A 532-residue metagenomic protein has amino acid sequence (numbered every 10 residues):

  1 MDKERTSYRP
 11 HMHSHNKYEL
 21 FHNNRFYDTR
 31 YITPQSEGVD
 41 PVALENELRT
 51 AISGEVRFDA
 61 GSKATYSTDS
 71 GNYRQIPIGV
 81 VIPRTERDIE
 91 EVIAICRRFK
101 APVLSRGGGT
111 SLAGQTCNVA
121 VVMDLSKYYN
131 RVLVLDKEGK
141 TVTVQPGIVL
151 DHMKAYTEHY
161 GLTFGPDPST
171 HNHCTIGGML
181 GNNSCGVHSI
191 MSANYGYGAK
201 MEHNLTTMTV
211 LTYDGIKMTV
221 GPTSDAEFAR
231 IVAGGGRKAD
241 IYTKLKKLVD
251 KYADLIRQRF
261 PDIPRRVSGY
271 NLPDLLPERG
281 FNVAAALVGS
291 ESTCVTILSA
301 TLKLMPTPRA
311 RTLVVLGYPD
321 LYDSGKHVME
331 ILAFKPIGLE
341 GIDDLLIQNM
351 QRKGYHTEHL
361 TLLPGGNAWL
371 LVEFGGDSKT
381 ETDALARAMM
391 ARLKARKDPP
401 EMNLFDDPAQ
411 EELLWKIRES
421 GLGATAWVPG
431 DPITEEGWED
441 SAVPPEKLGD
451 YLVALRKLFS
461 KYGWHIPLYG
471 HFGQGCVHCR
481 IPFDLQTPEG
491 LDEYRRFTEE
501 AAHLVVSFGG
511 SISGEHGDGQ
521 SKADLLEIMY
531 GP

Functional and structural regions predicted by a protein language model:
D2-R98, G108-K140, S169, T293 (+4 more regions): N-terminal flexible segment immediately upstream of the FAD-binding catalytic core in FAD-dependent oxidoreductases
R57-Y66, D274-G280, A284-R496, A502-L504 (+2 more regions): C-terminal substrate-recognition/cap domain of FAD-linked oxidoreductases
I89-V103, T157-C174, G178, V267-L287 (+3 more regions): Short, hydrophobic/aliphatic alpha-helical segments
R131-L135, T141-V328: FAD-binding subdomain of flavoenzyme oxidoreductases
T175, N182-N183, Y494, E515 (+1 more regions): Glycine-rich anion/phosphate-binding loop at the beta-strand->alpha-helix junction
S521-P532: Acidic/histidine-rich catalytic neighborhood
